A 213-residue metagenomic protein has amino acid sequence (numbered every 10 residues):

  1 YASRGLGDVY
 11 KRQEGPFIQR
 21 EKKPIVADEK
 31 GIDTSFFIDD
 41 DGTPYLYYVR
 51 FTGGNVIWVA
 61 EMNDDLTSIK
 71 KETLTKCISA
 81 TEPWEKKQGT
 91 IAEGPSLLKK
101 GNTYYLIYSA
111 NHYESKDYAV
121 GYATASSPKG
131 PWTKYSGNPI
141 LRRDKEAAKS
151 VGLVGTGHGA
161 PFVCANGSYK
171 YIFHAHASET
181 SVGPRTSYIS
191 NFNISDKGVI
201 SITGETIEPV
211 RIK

Functional and structural regions predicted by a protein language model:
Y1-Y10: Single conserved hydrophobic/aromatic residue that forms the stacking wall/gate of nucleotide- or nucleobase-binding
R4, G54-E61, S115-A123, T180-I189: Structural motif
K11-G15, A60-K70, A123-P131, N193-I200: Short loop/turn segments immediately following beta-strands, especially the blade-tip and inter-blade linker loops
G15-I38, D64-K99, P131-A160, I202-K213: Surface loop/turn signatures of beta-propeller and other carbohydrate-active proteins
I38-G42, K99-N102, V163-G167: Residue-level detector of Asp-centered blade-edge/turn motifs that repeat once per structural unit in beta-propeller
Y45-Y48, Y105-Y108, K170-I172: Conserved beta-propeller blade signature
R50-T52, A110-H112, A175-A177: Residue-level signature of beta-propeller blades and closely related beta-rich strand-turn architectures in secreted
K170-Y171, A175, T180-K213: Blade-level signature of beta-propeller repeat domains, shared across WD40, Kelch, NHL, RCC1 and BNR/Asp-box propellers
